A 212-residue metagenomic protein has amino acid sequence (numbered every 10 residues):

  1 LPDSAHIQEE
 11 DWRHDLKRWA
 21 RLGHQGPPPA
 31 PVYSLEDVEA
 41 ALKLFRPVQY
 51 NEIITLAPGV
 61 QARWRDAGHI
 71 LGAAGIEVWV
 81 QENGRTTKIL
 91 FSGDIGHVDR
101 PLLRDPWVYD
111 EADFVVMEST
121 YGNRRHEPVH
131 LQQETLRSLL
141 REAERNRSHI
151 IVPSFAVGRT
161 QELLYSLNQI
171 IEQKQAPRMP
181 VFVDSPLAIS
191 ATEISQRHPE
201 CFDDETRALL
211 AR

Functional and structural regions predicted by a protein language model:
L1-E162, N168-Q175: His/Asp/Glu-rich metal-coordinating catalytic cores of metallo-dependent phosphodiesterases/hydrolases acting on
E9-E10, E172-Q173, T192-A211: Acidic, Ser/Thr-rich peripheral helices and adjacent loops at domain boundaries
H14-G23, V181-I189, L209-A211: Short, surface-exposed, charge-dense and proline/glycine-enriched linear segments
L44, S154, V181, C201 (+1 more regions): Intrinsic disorder/low-structure terminal segments
G158-R159, P180-R197: Short, conserved secondary-structure transition motifs
